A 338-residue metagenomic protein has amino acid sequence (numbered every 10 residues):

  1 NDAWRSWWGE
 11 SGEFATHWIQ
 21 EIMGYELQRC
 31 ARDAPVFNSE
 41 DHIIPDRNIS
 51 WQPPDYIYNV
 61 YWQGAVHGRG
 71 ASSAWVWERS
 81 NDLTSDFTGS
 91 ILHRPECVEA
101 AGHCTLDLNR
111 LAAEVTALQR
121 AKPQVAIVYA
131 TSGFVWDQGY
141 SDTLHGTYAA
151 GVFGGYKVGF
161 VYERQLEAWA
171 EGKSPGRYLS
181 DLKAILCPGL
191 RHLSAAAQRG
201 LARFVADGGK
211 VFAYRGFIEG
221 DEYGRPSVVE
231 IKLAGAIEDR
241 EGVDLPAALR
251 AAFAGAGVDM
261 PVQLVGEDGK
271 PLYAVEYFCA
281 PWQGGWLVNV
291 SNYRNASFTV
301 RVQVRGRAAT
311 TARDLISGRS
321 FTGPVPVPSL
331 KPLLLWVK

Functional and structural regions predicted by a protein language model:
S6-K338: Carbohydrate-binding surfaces of carbohydrate-active enzymes
